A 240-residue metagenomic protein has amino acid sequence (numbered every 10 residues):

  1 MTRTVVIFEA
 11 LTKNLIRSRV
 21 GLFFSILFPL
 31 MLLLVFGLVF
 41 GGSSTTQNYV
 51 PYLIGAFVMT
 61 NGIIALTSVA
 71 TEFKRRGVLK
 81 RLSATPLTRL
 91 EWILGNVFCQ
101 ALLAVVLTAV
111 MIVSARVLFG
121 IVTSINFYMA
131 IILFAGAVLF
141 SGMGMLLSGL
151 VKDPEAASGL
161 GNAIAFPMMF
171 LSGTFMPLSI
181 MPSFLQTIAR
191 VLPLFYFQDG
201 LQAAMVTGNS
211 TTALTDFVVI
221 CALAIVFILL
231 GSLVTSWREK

Functional and structural regions predicted by a protein language model:
M1-F28, G77: Aromatic- and glycine-rich beta-strand/loop motifs that create alpha-glucan
L15, T46, I63-L87, K240: Transmembrane helix boundary and interhelical loop/hinge segments in multi-pass membrane proteins
M31, V35, G62-L66, V110 (+5 more regions): Hydrophobic/aromatic residues in alpha-helical transmembrane segments
V35-G42, S148-V191, F195: Transmembrane helix segments
V50-S68: Long, hydrophobic alpha-helical segments
R89, I93-N162, F166, N209-C221 (+1 more regions): Alpha-helical transmembrane segments and their short interhelical loops
F119-V122, G173-F227, E239: Membrane-interfacial helix-loop-helix junctions in multi-pass membrane proteins
L233-K240: Short cytosolic juxtamembrane segments of multi-pass membrane proteins
